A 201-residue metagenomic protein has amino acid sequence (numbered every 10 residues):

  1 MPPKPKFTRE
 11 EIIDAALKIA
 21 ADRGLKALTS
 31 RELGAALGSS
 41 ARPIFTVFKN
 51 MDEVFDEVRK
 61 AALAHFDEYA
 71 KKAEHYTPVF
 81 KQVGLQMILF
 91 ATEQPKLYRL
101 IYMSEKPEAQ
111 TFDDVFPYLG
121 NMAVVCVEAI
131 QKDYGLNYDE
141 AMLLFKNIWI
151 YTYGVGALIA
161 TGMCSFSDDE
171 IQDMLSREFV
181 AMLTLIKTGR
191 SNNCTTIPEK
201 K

Functional and structural regions predicted by a protein language model:
M1-F7, R190-K201: N-terminal intrinsically disordered/low-complexity leader segments
E11, A15, I19-E53, E57: Helix-turn-helix
I12-A20, A62, F66, M87 (+1 more regions): Short hydrophobic clusters on alpha-helical segments that form packing/core surfaces in small helical domains
D56-Q82, F116, N121-K132: Amphipathic alpha-helical linker/stalk segments
E57, A70-L97, L136-Y138, F145-I148 (+1 more regions): Hydrophobic alpha-helical connector segments
E93-E128, A157, T161, S165 (+1 more regions): Short secondary-structure transition hinges
L100, I148-S167, A181-N193: Amphipathic C-terminal alpha-helical segment
E108-G135, M142-N147, D173-T184: Amphipathic alpha-helical packing segments from all-alpha helical-bundle domains
